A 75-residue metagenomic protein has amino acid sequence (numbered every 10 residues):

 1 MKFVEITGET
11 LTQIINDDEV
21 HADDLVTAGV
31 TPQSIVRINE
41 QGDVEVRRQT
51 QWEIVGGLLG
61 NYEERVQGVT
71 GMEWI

Functional and structural regions predicted by a protein language model:
M1-E5, T70-I75: Short intrinsically disordered terminal tails
V4-G8, I54-G56: General structural signal for secondary-structure boundaries
T7-I15: Mature extracytoplasmic domains of secretory-pathway proteins
I15-T70: Acidic, low-complexity, intrinsically disordered interaction modules
